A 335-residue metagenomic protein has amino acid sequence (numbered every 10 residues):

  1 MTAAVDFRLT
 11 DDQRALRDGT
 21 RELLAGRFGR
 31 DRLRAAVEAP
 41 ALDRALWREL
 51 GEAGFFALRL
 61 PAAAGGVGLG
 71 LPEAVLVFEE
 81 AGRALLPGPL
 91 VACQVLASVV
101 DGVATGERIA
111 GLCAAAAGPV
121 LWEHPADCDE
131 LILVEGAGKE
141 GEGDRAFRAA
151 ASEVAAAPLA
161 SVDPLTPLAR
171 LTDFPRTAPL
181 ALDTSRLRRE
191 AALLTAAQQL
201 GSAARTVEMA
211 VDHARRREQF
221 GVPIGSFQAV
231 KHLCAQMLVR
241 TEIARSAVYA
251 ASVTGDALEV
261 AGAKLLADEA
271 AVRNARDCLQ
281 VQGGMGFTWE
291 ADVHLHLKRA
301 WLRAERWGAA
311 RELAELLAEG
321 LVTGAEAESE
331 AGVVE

Functional and structural regions predicted by a protein language model:
M1-A84, A192-E335: Alpha-helical interface subdomain recognition
L85-E208, D212, G324, E330-E335: FAD-binding core of flavoproteins
